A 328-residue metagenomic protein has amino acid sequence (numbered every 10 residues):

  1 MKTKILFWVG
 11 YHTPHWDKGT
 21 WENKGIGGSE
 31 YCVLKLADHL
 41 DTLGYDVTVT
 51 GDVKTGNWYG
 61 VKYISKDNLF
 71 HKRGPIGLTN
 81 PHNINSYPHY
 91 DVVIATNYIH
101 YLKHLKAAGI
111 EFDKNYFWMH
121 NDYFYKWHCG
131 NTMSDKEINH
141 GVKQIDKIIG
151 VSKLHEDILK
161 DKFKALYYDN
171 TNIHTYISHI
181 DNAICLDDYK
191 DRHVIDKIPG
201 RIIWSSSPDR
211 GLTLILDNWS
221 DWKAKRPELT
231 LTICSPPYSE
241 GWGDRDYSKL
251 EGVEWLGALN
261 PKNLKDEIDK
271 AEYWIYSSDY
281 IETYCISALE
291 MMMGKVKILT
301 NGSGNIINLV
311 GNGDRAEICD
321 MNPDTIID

Functional and structural regions predicted by a protein language model:
L6-W8, D91-N97, L105-W127, V142 (+1 more regions): Active-site proximal beta-strand in glycosyltransferases
L6-W8, I149, R192-G211, L216-W219 (+2 more regions): Conserved donor-binding/catalytic core segment of Leloir-type glycosyltransferases
W127, Q144-T175: A short, active-site helix/loop in glycosyltransferases that binds the activated sugar's phosphate group
L154-H155, H174-K190, P237-E240: Short beta-strand->alpha-helix junction loop in the catalytic core of nucleotide-activated group-transfer enzymes
T213, K265, A288-M293, I307-N308: Short alpha-helical segment that forms part of, or immediately flanks, the ligand-binding pocket in carbohydrate-active
S235, W242-D266: Nucleotide-activated donor-binding/catalytic signature segment of Leloir-type glycosyltransferases, i.e., the conserved
D269-T283, V296: Acidic donor-binding loop of glycosyltransferase active sites
I307-D328: Change "using UDP/GDP/dTDP sugars" to "using nucleotide sugars
